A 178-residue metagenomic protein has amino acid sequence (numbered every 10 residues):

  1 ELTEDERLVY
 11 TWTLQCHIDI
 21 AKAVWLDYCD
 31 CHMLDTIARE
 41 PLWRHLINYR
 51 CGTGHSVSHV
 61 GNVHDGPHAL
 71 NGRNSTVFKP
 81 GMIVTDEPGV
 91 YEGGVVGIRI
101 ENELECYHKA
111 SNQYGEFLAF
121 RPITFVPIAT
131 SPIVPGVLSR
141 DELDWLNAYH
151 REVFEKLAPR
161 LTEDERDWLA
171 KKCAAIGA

Functional and structural regions predicted by a protein language model:
E1-A178: Active-site neighborhoods and metal-handling regions in enzymes and metal-associated proteins
